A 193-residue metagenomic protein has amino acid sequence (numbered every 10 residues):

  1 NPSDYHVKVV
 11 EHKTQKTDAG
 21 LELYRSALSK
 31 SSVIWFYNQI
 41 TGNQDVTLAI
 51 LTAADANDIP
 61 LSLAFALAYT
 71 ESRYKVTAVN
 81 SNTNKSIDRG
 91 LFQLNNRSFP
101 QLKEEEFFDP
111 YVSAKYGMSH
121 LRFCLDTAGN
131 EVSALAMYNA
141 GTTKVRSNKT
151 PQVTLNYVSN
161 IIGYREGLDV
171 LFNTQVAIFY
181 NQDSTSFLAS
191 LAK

Functional and structural regions predicted by a protein language model:
D4-K8: N-terminal prepro-regions of secreted/extracellular proteins
E11-A192: Catalytic glycan-binding domains that act on GlcNAc-containing polysaccharides
